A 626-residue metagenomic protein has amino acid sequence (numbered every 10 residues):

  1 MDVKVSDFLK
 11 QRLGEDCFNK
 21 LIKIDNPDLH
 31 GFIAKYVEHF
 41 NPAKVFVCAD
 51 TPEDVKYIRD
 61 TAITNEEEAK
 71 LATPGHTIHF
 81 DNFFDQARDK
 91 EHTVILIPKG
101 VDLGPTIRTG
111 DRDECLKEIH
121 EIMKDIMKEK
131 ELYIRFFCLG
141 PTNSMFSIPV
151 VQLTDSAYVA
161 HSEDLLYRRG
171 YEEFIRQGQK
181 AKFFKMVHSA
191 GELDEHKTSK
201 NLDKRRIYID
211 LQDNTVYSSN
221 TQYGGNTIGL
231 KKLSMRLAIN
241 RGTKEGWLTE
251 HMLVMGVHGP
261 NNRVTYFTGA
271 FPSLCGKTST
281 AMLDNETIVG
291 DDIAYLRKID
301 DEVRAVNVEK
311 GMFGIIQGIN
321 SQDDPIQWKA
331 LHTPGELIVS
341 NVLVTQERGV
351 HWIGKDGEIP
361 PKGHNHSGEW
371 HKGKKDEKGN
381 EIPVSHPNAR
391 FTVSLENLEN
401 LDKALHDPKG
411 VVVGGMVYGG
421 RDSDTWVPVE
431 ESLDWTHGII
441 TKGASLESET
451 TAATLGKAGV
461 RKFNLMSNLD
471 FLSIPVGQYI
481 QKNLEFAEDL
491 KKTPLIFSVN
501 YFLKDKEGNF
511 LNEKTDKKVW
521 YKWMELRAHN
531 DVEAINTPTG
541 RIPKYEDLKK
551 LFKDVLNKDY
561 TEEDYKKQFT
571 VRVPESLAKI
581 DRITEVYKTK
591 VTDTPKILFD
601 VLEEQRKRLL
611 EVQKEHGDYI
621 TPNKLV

Functional and structural regions predicted by a protein language model:
M1-A181: N-terminal accessory targeting/assembly segments
G14, A69-P74, D81-F83, A87-D89 (+6 more regions): Conserved NTP phosphate-binding and transfer environment spanning the P-loop NTPase/kinase superfamily
L29-F32, E114-D125, R169-E173, Q177 (+3 more regions): Short alpha-helical segments and helix-capping/turn motifs at coil-helix boundaries
P52-E53, G140-T142, H258-N262, S273-C275 (+6 more regions): Short, glycine-/Ser/Thr-/acidic-enriched flexible segments
T61-N65, P149-D155, N285-E286, E302-F313 (+3 more regions): Short secondary-structure boundary/capping segments
K180-H251: Charged, amphipathic alpha-helical linker segments immediately N-terminal to NTP-binding catalytic cores
G246-T249, M255-V264: Phosphate-binding P-loop
P260-Q346: Catalytic or ion-translocation cores adjacent to nucleophile or general acid/base/metal-coordination motifs in diverse
